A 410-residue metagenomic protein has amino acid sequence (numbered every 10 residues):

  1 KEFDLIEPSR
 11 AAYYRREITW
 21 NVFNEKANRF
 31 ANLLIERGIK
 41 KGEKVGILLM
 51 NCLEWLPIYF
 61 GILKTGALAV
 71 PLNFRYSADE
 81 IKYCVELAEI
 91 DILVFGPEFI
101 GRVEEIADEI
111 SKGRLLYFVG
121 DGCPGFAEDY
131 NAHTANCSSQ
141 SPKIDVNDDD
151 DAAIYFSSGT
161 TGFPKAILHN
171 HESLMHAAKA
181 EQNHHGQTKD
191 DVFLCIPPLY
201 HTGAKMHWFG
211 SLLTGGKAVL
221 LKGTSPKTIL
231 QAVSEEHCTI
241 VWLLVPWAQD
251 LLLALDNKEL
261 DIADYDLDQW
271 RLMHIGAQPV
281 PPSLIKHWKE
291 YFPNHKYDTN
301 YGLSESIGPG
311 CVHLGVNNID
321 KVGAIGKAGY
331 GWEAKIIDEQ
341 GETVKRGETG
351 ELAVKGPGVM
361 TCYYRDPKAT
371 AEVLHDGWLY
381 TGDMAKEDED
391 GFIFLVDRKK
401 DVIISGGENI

Functional and structural regions predicted by a protein language model:
K1-C52, L56-F60, S77-K82, N131 (+1 more regions): Conserved AMP-binding/adenylate-forming core of the ANL superfamily
F3-P8, A12, R16, I100-D148 (+1 more regions): ANL superfamily adenylate-forming
E17-N21, D145, A152-H176: Conserved AMP-binding A3 loop
E36-R37, K64-A132: Structural core segment of the AMP-binding/adenylate-forming
N136-F156, F163, G186-V192: Conserved pre-ATP/AMP-binding loop-to-beta segment of ANL
M175-V192, Y200-I240, A254-L255, L260: Conserved AMP-binding/adenylation subdomain of ANL enzymes
L213, C238-L243, L252-D320, E333: Gly/Ser/Thr-rich phosphate-binding loop
E342-G347, E351-I410: Conserved ATP-binding/catalytic segment of the ANL
